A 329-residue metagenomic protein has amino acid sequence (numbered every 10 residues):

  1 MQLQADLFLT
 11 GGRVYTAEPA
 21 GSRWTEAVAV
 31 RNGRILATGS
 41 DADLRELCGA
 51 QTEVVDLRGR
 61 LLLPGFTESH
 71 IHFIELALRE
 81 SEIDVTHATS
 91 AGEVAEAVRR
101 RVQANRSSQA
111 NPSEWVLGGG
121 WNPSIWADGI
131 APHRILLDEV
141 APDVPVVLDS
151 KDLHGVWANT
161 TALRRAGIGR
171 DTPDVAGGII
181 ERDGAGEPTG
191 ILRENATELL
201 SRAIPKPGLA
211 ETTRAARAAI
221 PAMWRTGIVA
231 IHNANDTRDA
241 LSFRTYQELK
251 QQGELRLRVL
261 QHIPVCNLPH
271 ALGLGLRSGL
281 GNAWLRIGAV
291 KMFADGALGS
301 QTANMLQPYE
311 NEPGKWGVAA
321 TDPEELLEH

Functional and structural regions predicted by a protein language model:
Q4-T10, Y15, P19-L274, G288 (+2 more regions): Divalent metal-binding segments
S278-G281, I287: Structural alpha-helical segments in enzyme catalytic/regulatory domains
